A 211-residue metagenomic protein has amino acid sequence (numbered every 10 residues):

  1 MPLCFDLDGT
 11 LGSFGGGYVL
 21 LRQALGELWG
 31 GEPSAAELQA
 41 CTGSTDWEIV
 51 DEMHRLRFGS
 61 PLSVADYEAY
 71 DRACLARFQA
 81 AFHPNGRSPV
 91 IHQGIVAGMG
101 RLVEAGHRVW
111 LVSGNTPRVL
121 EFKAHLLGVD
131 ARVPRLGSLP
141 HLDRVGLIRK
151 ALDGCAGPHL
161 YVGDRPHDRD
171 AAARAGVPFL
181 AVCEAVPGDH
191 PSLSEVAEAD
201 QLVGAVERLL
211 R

Functional and structural regions predicted by a protein language model:
M1-F5, R57-F58, L62, P158 (+1 more regions): Non-catalytic pre-domain segments flanking phosphatase-related domains
M1-T42, W47-D51: Active-site neighborhood of HAD-like aspartate-dependent phosphohydrolases
Y18-R22, G26, D46-W47, D51 (+6 more regions): An amphipathic alpha-helix signature
R72-F82, L126-A131: Short, basic/glycine-rich phosphate-binding loops at helix/coil junctions that contact nucleotide phosphates
A80-V109, E121: Short, acidic loop-to-helix structural element flanking the phosphoryl-transfer center in phosphate-processing enzymes
W110-V112, T116-L160, P166-A175: Substrate-recognition "cap/lid" segment bordering the active-site pocket of phosphatases
Y161-A197: Acidic, Mg2+-coordinating phosphoryl-transfer loop and its flanking beta/alpha structural elements, shared across
Q201-R211: Short amphipathic alpha-helix with an adjacent loop that forms part of the alpha/beta core around
